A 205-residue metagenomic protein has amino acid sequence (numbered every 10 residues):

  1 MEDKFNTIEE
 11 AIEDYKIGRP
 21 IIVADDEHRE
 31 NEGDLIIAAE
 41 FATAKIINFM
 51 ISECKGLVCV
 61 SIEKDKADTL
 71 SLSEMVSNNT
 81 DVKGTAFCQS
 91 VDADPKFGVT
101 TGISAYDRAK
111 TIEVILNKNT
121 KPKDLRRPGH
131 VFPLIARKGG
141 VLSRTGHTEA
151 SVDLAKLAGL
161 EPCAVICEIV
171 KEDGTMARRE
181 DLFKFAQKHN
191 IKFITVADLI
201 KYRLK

Functional and structural regions predicted by a protein language model:
M1-K205: Catalytic domains of riboflavin
